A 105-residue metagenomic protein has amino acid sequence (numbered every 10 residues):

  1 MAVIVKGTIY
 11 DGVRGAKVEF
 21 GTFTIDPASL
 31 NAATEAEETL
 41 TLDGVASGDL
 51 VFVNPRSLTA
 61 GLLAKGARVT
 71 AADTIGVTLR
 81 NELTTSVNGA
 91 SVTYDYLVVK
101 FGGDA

Functional and structural regions predicted by a protein language model:
M1-V45, A72-I75, R80-A105: Extracellular receptor-binding modules and their adjoining Ser/Thr/Gly/Asp/Asn-rich linkers
D49-S57: Change to "...patches in solvent-exposed regions of secreted, membrane-anchored, or virion-exposed structural
L50, L63, V87: Short acidic, gly/pro-rich beta-turn/loop elements at beta-sheet edges and active-site/ligand-binding grooves
R56-A60, F101-G103: Change "in extracellular beta-sheet-rich domains … of secreted and cell-surface proteins" to "in beta-sheet-rich domains
A60-T70: Low-complexity "stalk/linker" and mucin-like segments enriched in Ser/Thr/Pro/Ala/Gly
